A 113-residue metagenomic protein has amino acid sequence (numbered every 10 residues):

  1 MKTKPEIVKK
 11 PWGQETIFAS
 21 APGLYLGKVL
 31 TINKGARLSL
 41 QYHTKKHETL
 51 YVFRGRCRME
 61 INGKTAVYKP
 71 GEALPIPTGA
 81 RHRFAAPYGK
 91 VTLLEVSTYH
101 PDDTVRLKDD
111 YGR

Functional and structural regions predicted by a protein language model:
K2-K10, R83-R113: Double-stranded beta-helix
T3-Y42, K46: A short glycine-rich, His/Asp/Glu-containing loop-to-beta-strand
L30, T49, E72, H82: Hydrophobic/aromatic beta-strand elements that line small-molecule binding cavities or substrate pockets in beta-rich
A36, K45-K46, K64, A80 (+2 more regions): A generic "binding-loop/recognition-motif" signal
K45-R58, N62: Glycine- and acidic-residue-biased ligand/ion/polar-headgroup-sensing regions
G63-R81: Short acidic-glycine-tyrosine-enriched beta hairpin
